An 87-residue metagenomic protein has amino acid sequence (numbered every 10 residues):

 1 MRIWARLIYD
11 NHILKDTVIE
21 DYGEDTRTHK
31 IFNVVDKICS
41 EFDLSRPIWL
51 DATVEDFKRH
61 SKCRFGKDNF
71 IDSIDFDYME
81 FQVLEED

Functional and structural regions predicted by a protein language model:
I3-R6: Amphipathic beta-strand/beta-sheet edge segments enriched in Tyr/Trp
Y9-N11: Solvent-exposed strand-loop boundary residues in beta-sheet-rich modules
I13-E41: Short, flexible N-terminal segments of the mature chain
V34-D87: Acidic, low-complexity intrinsically disordered segments
